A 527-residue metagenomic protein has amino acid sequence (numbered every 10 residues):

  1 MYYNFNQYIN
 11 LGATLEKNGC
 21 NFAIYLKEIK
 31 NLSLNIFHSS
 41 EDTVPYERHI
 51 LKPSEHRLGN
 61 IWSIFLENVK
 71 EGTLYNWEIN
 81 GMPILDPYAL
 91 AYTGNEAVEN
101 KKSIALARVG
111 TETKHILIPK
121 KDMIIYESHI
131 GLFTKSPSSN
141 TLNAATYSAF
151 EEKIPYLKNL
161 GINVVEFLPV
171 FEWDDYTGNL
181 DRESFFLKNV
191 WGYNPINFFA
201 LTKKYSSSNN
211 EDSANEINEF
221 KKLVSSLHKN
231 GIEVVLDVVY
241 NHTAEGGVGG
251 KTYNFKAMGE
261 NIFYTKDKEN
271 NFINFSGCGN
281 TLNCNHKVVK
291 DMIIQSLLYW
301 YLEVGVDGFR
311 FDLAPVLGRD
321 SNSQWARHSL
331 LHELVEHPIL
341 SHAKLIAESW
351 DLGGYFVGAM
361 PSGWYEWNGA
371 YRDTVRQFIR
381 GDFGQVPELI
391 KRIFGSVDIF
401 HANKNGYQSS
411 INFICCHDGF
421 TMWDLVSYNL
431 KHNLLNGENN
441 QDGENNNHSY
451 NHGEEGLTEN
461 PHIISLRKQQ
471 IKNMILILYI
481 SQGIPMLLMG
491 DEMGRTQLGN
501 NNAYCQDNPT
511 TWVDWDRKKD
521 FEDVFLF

Functional and structural regions predicted by a protein language model:
M1-K17, Y46-R48, H56-A145: The feature marks proteins involved in alpha-glucan
N18-F22: Structural beta-strand segments of beta-rich domains
Y25-N31: Short proline/glycine-enriched turn/loop motifs at strand-loop junctions of beta-rich domains
T73-L117, D175-I196, A200, N230 (+2 more regions): Core domains of carbohydrate- and sulfate-ester-processing enzymes
A89, E96-E99, I104, D320 (+2 more regions): Conserved alpha/beta catalytic core and glycan-binding cleft of carbohydrate-active enzymes
I124-Y126, V165-F167, V234-L236, F309 (+2 more regions): Hydrophobic faces of well-ordered beta-strands that scaffold small-molecule active sites in alpha/beta enzyme cores
H129-V306, L313-E336, I399: Substrate-binding/active-site clefts of carbohydrate-active enzymes
L488-M493, Q497-G499: Short acidic/histidine-rich active-site segments
